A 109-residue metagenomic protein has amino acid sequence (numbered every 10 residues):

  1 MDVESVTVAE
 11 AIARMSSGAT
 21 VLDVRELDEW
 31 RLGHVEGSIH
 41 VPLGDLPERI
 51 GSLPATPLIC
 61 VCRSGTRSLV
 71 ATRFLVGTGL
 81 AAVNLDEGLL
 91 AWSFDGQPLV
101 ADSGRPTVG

Functional and structural regions predicted by a protein language model:
M1-T20, E26-P57, T66-G109: Rhodanese-like catalytic fold shared by cysteine-dependent sulfurtransferases and DSP/PTP-type phosphatases
V61: Short, surface-exposed ligand- or partner-binding patches at beta-edge/loop junctions that are enriched in aromatics
